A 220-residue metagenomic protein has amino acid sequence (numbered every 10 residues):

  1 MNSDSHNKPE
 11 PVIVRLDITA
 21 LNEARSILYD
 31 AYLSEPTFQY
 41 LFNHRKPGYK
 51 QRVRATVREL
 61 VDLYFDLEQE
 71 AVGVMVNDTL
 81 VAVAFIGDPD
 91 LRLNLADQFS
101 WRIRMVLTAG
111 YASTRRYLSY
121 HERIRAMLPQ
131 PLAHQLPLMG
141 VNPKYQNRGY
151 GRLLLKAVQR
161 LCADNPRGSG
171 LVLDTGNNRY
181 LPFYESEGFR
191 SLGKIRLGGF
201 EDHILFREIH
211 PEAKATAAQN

Functional and structural regions predicted by a protein language model:
M1-N22, S26, D30, N220: Conserved N-terminal entry element of GNAT/NAT acetyltransferase domains
E35-R58: Conserved GNAT-fold acetyl-CoA-binding loop/helix
D66-A84: Conserved beta-hairpin
F85-M139: Conserved acyl-donor/pantetheine-binding loop and adjacent beta-alpha core of acyl/acetyltransferases and related
Q130-H134, C162-G176: Conserved GNAT acetyl-CoA-binding A-motif
P137-Q146, V172-P182, G198-G199, I209: Conserved beta-strand-loop-alpha-helix junction that forms the acyl-donor binding cleft
V141, N147-R160: Conserved acetyl-CoA-binding loop-helix of GNAT-fold acetyltransferases
R152, D164-R167, N177-K194, E201: Conserved active-site alpha-helix within GNAT-family acetyltransferase domains
